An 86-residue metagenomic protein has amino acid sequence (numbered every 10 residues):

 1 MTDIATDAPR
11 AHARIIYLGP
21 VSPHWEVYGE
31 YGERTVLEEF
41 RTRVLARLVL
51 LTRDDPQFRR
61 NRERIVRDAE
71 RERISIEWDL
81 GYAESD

Functional and structural regions predicted by a protein language model:
M1-E26, T35-E39, V44, P56-D86: Short N-terminal "domain-start" leader segments that mark the transition from disordered tails or signal peptides into
Y31-E33: Solvent-exposed strand-loop boundary residues in beta-sheet-rich modules
